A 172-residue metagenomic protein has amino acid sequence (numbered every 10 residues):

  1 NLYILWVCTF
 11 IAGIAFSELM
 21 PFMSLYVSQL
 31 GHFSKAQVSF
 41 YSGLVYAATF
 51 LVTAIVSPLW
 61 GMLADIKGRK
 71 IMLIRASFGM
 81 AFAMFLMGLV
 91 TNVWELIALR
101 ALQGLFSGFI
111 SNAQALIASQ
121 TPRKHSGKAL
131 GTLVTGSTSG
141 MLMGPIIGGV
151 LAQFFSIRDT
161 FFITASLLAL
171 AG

Functional and structural regions predicted by a protein language model:
N1-L44: Helix-loop boundary and gating motifs at the non-cytosolic
T9, Y46, F50, S77 (+1 more regions): Small-residue-rich transmembrane alpha-helices and their cytosolic helix-loop interfaces in multi-pass secondary
F10, A83, W94-G108: Hydrophobic core of transmembrane alpha-helices in multi-pass small-molecule transporters, especially MFS/SLC-type
S24, G140-A152: Small-residue (Gly/Pro/Ala) motifs that create kinks and tight helix-helix packing interfaces
F50-P58, G108, M141-L142: Residue-level signature of mid-helix packing/kink "hotspots" within the transmembrane helices of 12-pass Major
I55-M87, T91: Conserved MFS/SLC helix-loop-helix module at the cytosolic interface between two early adjacent transmembrane helices
L99-S137: Cytoplasmic helix-loop-helix junction between adjacent transmembrane helices in 12-TM secondary transporters
T160-G172: Symmetry-related core transmembrane helices of the 12-TM Major Facilitator Superfamily/SLC fold
